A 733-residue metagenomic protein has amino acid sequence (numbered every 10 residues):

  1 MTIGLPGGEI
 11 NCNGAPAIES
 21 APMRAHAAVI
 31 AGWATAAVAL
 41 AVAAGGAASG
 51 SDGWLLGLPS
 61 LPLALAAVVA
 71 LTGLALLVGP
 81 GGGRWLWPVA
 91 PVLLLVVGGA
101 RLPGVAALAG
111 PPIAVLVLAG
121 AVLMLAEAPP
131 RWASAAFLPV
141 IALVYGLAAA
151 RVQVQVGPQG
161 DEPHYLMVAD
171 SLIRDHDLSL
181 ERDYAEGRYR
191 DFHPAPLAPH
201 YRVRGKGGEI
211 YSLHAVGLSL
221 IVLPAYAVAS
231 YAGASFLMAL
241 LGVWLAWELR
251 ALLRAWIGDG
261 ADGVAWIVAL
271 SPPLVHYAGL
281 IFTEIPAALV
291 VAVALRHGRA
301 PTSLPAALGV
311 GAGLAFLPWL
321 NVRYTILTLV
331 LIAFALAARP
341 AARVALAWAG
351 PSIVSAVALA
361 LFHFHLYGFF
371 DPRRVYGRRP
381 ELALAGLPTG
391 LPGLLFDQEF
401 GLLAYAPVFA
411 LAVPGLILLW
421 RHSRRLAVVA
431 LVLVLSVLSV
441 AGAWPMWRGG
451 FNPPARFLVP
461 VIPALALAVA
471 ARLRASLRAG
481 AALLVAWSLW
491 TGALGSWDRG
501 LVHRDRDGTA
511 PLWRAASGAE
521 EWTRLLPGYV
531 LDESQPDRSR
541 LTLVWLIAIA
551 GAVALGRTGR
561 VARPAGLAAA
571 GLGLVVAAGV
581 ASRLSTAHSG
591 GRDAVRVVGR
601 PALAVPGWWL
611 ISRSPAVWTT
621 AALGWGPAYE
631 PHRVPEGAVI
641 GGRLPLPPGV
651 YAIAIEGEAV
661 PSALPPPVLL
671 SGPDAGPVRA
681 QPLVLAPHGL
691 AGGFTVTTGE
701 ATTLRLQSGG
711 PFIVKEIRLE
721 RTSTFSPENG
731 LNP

Functional and structural regions predicted by a protein language model:
N11, R296-S303, I326-I353, L411-S423 (+1 more regions): Perimembrane helix-loop-helix junctions
I18-A39, S60-L93, L102-A150, R254 (+2 more regions): Start-transfer (signal-anchor) and selected internal transmembrane alpha helices of multi-pass inner/ER membrane
L56-P62, G205-L223, A227-W247, Y277-I281 (+2 more regions): Loop-to-helix entry region of an early transmembrane alpha helix in multi-pass inner-membrane enzymes
L71-L77, G233-G258, A288-L289, V293: Transmembrane-helix motifs of polytopic, lipid-linked glycan transferases
G79-L93, W247-P272, A288-L289, T302-G309: Transmembrane-helix signature of polytopic, membrane-embedded enzymes that assemble or transfer cell-envelope glycans
V105-P112, S235-L241, G263-V293, G298 (+5 more regions): Multi-pass, polyprenyl lipid-linked donor-dependent membrane glycosyltransferases
R174-L218, V222-A227, R373-A383, P445 (+1 more regions): Interfacial juxtamembrane loops and adjacent helix segments that form the catalytic/substrate-binding surfaces
V344-G415, V429-A443, A486-G508: Membrane-lumen/periplasm interface segments of specific transmembrane helices in polyprenyl phosphate-linked
